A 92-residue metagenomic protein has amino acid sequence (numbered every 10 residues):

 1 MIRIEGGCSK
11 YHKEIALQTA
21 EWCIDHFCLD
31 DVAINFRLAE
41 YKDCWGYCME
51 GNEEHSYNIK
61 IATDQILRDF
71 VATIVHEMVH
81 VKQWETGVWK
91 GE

Functional and structural regions predicted by a protein language model:
I2-E53, Y57: Auxiliary, metal-adjacent structural segments of Zn-dependent hydrolase domains
Y57-I74: Short pre-active-site segment immediately N-terminal to the catalytic Zn-binding motif
L67-A72, W84-E92: Post-HEXXH active-site segment of zinc metalloproteases
V75, V79-Q83: Short active-site segment of divalent metal-dependent hydrolases/proteases that encodes the spacing between
